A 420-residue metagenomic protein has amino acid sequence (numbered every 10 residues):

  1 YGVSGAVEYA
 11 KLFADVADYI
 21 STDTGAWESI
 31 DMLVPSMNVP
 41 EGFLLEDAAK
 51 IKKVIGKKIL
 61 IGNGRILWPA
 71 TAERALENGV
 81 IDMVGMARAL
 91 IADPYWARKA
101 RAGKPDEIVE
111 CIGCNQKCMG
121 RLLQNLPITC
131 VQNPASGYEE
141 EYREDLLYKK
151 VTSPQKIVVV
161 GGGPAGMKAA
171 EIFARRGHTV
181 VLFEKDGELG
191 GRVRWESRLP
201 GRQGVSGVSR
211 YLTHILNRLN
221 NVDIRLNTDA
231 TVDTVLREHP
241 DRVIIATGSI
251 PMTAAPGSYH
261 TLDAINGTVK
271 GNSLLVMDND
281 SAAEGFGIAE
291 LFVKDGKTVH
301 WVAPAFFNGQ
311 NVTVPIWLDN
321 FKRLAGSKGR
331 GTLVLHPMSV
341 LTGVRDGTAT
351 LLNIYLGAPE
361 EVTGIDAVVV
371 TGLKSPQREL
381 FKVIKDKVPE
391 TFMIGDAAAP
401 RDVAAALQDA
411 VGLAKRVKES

Functional and structural regions predicted by a protein language model:
Y1-V160, P164, A169-V180, E188 (+1 more regions): Flavin-dependent oxidoreductase catalytic cores
T22-G25, N63, N78, V84-A89 (+15 more regions): Generic beta-strand/beta-sheet core signal
D31-M37, D82-M83, R194-G201, F392-A399: Short beta-alpha connecting loops at secondary-structure transitions that line or flank enzyme active sites
M37-P40, G79, R101-K104, R198-R202 (+2 more regions): Short, hinge-like loop/turn segments at secondary-structure boundaries
A72-G85, L90-I91, Y95, G190 (+5 more regions): C-terminal structured "cap/appendage" subdomains that terminate the fold
N115, M119-P164, R175, L189 (+5 more regions): Extracellular/periplasmic ectodomains of large secreted or surface enzymes and adhesion receptors
V151-L182, R225-H239, T247-V312, Y355-A367 (+1 more regions): Rossmann-like dinucleotide/flavin-binding elements
T179-R218, A282-E284, A289-V340, A398: Rossmann-like dinucleotide-binding cores of NAD(P)H-dependent redox enzymes
